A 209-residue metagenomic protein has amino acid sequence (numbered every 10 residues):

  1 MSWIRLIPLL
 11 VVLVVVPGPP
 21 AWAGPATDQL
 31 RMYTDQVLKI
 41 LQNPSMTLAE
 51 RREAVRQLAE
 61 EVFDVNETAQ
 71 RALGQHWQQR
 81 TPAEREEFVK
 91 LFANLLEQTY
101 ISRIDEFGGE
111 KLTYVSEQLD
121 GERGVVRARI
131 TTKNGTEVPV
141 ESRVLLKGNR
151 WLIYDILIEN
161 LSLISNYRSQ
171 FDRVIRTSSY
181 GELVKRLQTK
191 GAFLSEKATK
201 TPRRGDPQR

Functional and structural regions predicted by a protein language model:
M1-R5: Positively charged n-region of N-terminal signal peptides that target proteins for export
I7-G18: Bacterial N-terminal signal peptides
P25-Y100: Early exported N-terminus immediately downstream of N-terminal targeting peptides
N94-L95, T132, E159-L163: Solvent-exposed loop/turn segments at secondary-structure junctions within structured extracellular/periplasmic domains
E97-E141, K190-R209: Surface-exposed, charged secondary-structure patches
E137-S165: Short beta-strand edge/turn micro-motifs at domain boundaries
D155-R209: Low-complexity, intrinsically disordered terminal/linker segments enriched in charged and Gly/Pro repeats
